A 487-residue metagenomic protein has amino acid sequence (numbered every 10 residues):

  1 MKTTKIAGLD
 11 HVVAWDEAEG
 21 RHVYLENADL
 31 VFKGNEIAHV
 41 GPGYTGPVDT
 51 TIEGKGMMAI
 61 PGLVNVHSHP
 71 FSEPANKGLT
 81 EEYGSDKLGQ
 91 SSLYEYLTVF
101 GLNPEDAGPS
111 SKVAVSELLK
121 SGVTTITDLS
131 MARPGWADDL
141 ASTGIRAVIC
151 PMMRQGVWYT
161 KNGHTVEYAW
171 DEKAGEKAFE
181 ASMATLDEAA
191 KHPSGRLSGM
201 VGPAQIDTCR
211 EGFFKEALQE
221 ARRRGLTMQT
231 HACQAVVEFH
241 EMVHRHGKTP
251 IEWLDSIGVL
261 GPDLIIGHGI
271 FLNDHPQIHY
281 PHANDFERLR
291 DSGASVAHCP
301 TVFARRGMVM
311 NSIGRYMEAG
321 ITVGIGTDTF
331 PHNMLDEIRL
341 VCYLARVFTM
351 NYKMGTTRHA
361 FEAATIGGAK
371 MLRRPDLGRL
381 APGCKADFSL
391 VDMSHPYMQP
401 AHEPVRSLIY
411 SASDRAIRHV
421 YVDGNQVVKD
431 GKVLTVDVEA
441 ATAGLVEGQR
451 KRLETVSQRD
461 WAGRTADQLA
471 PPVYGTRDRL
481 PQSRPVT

Functional and structural regions predicted by a protein language model:
M1-G46, M57-A59, P471-P472, L480: N-terminal metal-binding scaffold of metallo-dependent hydrolase/deaminase domains
K2-G8, T45-G89, K112, L119-K120: Replace "His-x-His-based motif
K77, V236-K248, D274-F286, G307-Y316 (+1 more regions): Histidine/acidic-residue-rich catalytic or RNA/ligand-binding cores of hydrolases and nuclease-related proteins
K77-I145, A178-H192, V446-G448: Alpha-helical scaffold segments that flank or form the walls of functional sites
A137-H279: Metal-coordinating catalytic core of metallo-dependent amide/deamination hydrolases
S256-D263, N311-M398, S411-S413: His/Asp/Glu-enriched, well-ordered alpha-helical/loop segment that forms or immediately abuts the divalent-metal
K385-A443: C-terminal cap of metal-dependent C-N hydrolases
E439, A443, E447, D460 (+1 more regions): C-terminal regulatory/interaction regions
